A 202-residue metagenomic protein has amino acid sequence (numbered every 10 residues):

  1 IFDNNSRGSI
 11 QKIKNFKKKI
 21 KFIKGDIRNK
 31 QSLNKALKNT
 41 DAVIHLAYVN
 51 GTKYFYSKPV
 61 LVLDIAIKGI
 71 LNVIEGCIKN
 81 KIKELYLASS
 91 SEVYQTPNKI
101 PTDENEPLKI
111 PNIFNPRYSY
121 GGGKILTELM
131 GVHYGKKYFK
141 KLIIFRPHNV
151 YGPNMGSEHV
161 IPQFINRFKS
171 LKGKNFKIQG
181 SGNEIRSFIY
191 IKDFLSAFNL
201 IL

Functional and structural regions predicted by a protein language model:
I1-V150, K172, K192, F198-L202: N-terminal Rossmann-like NAD(P)+-binding domain of SDR-like oxidoreductases, especially those catalyzing
S57-K58, N154-E158: Short, solvent-exposed loop/turn segments at secondary-structure boundaries
F168: Terminal helix-turn-helix DNA-binding modules in bacterial transcription factors
K174-F176: Flexible, nucleotide-binding loop/lid elements of kinase catalytic cores
G180-E184: Catalytic Tyr-x(3-8)-Lys segment
R186-D193: A conserved structural motif in NAD(P)-dependent oxidoreductases
